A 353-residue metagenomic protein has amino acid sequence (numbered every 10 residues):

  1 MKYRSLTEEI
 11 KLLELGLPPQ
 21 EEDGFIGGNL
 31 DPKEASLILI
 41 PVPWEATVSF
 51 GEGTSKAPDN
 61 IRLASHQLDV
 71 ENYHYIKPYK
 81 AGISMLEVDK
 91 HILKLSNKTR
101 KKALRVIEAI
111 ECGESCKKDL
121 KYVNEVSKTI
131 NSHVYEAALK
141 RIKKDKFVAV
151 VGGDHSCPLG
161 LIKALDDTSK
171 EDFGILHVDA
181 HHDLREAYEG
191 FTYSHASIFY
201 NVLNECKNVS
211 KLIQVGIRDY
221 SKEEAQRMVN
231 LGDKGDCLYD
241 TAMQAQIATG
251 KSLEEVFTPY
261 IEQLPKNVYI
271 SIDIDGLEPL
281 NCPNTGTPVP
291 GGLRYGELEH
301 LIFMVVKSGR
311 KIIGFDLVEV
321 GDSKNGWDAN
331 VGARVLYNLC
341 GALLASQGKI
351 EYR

Functional and structural regions predicted by a protein language model:
K2-R353: Conserved alpha-helical scaffold segments that buttress catalytic/binding sites
